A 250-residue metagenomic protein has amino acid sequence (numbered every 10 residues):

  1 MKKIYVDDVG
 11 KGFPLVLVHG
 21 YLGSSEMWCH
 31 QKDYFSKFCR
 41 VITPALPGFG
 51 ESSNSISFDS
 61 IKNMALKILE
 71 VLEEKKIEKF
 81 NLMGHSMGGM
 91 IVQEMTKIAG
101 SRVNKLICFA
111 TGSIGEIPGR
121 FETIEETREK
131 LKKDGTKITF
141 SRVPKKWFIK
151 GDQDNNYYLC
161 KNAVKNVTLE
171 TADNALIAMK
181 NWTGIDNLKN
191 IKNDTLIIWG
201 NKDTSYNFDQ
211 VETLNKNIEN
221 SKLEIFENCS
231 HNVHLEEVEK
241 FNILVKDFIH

Functional and structural regions predicted by a protein language model:
Y5-N54: Conserved HGGG/HGGXW glycine-rich cap/lid loop of the alpha/beta-hydrolase fold
K32-D33, I42-M83, I98, I243: Active-site loop/oxyanion-hole signature of alpha/beta-hydrolase fold enzymes
G84-G88, V92: Gly/Ala-rich beta-loop-alpha elbow adjacent to hydrolase catalytic centers
Q93-I98, V103-K133: Flexible "cap/lid" loop of the alpha/beta hydrolase fold
E116-E122, K133-K189: Conserved alpha/beta-hydrolase catalytic His-Asp/Glu region
I191, I197-W199: Short beta-strand/loop motif that positions the catalytic acidic residue of the alpha/beta-hydrolase fold
K202-Y206: Acidic catalytic loop of the alpha/beta-hydrolase fold
C229-V238, N242: Catalytic histidine-centered segment of alpha/beta-hydrolase-like enzymes
